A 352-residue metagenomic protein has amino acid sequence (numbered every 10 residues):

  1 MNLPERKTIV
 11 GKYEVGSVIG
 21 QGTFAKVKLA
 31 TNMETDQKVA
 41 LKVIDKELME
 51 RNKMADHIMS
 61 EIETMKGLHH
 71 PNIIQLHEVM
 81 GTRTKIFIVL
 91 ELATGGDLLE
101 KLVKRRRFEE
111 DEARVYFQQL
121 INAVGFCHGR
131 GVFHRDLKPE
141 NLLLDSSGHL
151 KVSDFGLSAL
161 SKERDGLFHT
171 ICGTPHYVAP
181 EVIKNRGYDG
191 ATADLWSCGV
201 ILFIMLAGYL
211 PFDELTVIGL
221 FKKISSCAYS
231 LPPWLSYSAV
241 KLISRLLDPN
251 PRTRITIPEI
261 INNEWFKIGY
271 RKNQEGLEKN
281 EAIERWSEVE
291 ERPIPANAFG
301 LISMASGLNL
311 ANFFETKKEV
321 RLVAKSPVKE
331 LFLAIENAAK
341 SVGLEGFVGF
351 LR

Functional and structural regions predicted by a protein language model:
M1-Y270: Eukaryotic serine/threonine protein kinase catalytic domain
L3, L231, R292-I294, S326: Intrinsic-disorder/low-complexity coil detector
K241, E290-A296, E330, A334: Generic recognition of short, well-ordered alpha-helical interface segments
P251-R252, P258-A324: C-terminal regulatory tails of eukaryotic serine/threonine kinases
S303, G307-R352: Ser/Thr-rich, low-complexity intrinsically disordered terminal regions
